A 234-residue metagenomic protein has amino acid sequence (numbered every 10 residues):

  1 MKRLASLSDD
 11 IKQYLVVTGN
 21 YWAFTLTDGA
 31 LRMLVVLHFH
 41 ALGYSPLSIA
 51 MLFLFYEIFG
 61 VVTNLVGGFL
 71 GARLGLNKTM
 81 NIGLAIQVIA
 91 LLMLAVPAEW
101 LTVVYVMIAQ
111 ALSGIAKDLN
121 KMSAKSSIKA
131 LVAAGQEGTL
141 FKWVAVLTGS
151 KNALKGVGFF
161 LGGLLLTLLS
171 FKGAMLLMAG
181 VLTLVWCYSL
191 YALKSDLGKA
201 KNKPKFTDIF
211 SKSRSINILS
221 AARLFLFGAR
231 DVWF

Functional and structural regions predicted by a protein language model:
M1-I11, Y191-A229: Juxtamembrane intracellular "pre-TM" segments in multi-pass secondary transporters
S6-I58, N217-F234: Helix-loop boundary and gating motifs at the non-cytosolic
W22, A90, T102-N120: Hydrophobic core of transmembrane alpha-helices in multi-pass small-molecule transporters, especially MFS/SLC-type
E57-L65, K155-G156: Residue-level signature of mid-helix packing/kink "hotspots" within the transmembrane helices of 12-pass Major
T63-L76, L166: Helix-to-loop junctions at the C-terminal end of transmembrane segments in multipass secondary transporters
A85-W100: C-terminal ends and interior cores of transmembrane alpha-helices in multi-pass membrane transporters/permeases
A109-K151: Cytoplasmic helix-loop-helix junction between adjacent transmembrane helices in 12-TM secondary transporters
G173-Y191: Symmetry-related core transmembrane helices of the 12-TM Major Facilitator Superfamily/SLC fold
